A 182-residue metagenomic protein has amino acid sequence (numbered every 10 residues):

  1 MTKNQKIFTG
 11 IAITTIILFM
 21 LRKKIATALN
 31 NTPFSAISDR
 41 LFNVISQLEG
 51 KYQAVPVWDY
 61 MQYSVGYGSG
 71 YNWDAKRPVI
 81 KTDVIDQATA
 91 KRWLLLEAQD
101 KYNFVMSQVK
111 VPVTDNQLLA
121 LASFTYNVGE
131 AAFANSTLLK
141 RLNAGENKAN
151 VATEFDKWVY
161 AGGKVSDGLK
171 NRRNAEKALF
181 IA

Functional and structural regions predicted by a protein language model:
T2-A26: Single-pass alpha-helical membrane anchors
T2-K3, Q108-Q117: Structural motif
M20-Y60, S69, I85-L96, Y102 (+2 more regions): Long, amphipathic alpha-helical surface segments
I45, Q117-T125, E154-D156: Short alpha-helical scaffolding segments that buttress acidic/His motifs in well-ordered protein cores
V65-Y67, A122-Y126, L139-R141: Amphipathic alpha-helical segments that form the core helices of the histone-fold
W73, T125-E130: Short alpha-helix boundary/capping elements
A75-T82: Extracellular beta-sheet repeat scaffolds used for adhesion and glycan interaction
